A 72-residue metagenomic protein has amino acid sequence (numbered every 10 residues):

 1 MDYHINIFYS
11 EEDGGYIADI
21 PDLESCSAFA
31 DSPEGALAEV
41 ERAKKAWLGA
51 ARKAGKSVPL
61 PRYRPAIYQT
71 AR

Functional and structural regions predicted by a protein language model:
M1-H4, E39-R72: Short, charged, surface-exposed hinge/linker loops at domain edges that act as mobile lids or interdomain connectors
F8-L23: Short aromatic-glycine-(Arg/Gly/Cys) micro-motifs in beta-strand/loop hairpins
G14, F29, A54: Short glycine-rich loop/turn motifs that provide flexible caps or phosphate-binding loops at active sites
D22-G35: A short, exposed loop/beta-hairpin motif centered on an aromatic-Gly-Thr core
